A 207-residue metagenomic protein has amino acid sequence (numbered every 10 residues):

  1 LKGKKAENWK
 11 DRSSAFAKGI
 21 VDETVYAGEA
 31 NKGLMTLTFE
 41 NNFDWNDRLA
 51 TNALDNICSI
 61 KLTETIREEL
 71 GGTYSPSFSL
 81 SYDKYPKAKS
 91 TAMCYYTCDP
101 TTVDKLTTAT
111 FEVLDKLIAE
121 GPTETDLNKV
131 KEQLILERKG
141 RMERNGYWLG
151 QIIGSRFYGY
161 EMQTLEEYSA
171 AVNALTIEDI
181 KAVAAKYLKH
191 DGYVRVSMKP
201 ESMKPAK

Functional and structural regions predicted by a protein language model:
L1-E7: Glycine-centered hinge/linker elements that transmit conformational signals in sensory and ligand-binding systems
E7-K61, T65: His/Glu-based metal-binding/catalytic segments typifying zinc-dependent metallopeptidases
E23-T24, E64, S79-Y82, Y168-S169 (+1 more regions): Generic recognition of flexible, low-complexity loop/linker segments
K32-D44, R48, R67-A174, G192-P200 (+1 more regions): M16 family metallopeptidases and their MPP-like homologs
L54-D55, T63, R67, F111 (+2 more regions): Generic solvent-exposed, charged/amphipathic alpha-helical segments that serve as macromolecular interface scaffolds
Y187-D191: Short segments within alpha-helical structural elements
